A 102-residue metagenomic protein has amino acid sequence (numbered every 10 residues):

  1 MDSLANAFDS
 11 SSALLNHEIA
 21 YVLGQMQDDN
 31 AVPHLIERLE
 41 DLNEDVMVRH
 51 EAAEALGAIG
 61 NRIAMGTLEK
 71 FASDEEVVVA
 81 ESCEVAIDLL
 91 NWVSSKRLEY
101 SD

Functional and structural regions predicted by a protein language model:
M1-D9, D28-E40, N61-S73, S94-D102: Amphipathic alpha-helical scaffolding segments comprising HEAT/armadillo-like alpha-solenoid repeats
S11-D29: Helix-adjacent hinge/juxtasegments
S11-S12, N43-D45, E75-E76: Short inter-helical turns and helix N-cap capping residues of alpha-solenoid HEAT/ARM repeat scaffolds
V22-Q25, A55-A58, A86-L89, V93: Core register positions within helices of long alpha-helical scaffolds
D41-L42, A53-G57: Short, glycine/charged-rich beta-strand-loop motifs at protein surfaces that mediate ligand recognition and catalysis
I63-L89: Preference for long, well-ordered alpha-helical segments
